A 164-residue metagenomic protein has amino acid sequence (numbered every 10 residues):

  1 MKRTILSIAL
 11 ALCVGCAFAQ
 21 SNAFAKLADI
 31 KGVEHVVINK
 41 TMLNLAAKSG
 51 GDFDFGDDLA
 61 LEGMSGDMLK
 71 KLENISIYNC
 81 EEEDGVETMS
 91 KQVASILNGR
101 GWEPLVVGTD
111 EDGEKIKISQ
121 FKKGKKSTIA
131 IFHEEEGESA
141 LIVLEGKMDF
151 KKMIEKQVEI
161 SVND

Functional and structural regions predicted by a protein language model:
M1-K26: Bacterial Sec-dependent N-terminal signal peptides
V14, N22, D57, E73 (+3 more regions): Localized chelating/binding microdomains that coordinate divalent metal ions or stabilize phosphate-bearing
A23-D84, T88: Early exported N-terminus immediately downstream of N-terminal targeting peptides
K70, I75-D112: Mid-length scaffold segments of soluble, non-membrane domains
V86-M89, S139, S161-D164: Extended, compositionally biased non-globular segments
P104-K126: Acidic, glycine-rich flexible loop segments
S119-D149: A short, solvent-exposed beta-edge/loop patch
F150-D164: A recognition module on extended beta-rich or small alphabeta surfaces enriched in W/G with H and D/E
